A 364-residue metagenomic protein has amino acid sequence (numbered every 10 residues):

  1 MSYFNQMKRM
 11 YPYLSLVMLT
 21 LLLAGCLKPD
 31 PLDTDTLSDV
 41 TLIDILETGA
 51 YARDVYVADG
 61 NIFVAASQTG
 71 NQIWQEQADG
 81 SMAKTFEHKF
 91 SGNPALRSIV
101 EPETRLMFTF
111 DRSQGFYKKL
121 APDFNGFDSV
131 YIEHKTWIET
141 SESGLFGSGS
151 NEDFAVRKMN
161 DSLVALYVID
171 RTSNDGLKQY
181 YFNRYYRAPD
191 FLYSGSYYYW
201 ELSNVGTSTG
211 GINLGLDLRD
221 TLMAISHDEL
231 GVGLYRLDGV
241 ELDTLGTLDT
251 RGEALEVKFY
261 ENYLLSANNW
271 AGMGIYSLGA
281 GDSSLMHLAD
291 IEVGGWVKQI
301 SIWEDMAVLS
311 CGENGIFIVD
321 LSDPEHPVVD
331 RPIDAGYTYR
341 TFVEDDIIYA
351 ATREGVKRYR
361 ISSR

Functional and structural regions predicted by a protein language model:
L22-G25: C-terminal motif of bacterial Sec signal peptides marking the signal peptidase cleavage site
P29-G49: A short helix->beta-strand "capping" segment at the edge of beta-propeller domains
T41-E47, A83-K89, D128-L145, F191-T207 (+3 more regions): A short beta-strand motif characteristic of beta-propeller blades
D44-N71: Beta-strand-rich domains and repeat architectures in extracellular enzymes and scaffolds, especially beta-propellers
A50-Y56, N93-P102, G144-K158, G210-L218 (+3 more regions): Repeated scaffold domains used in trafficking and secretory/extracellular systems, primarily beta-propellers
Q68-N71, S113-F116, T172-G176, E229-V232 (+3 more regions): Loop/turn residues immediately N-terminal
E76-G80, A121-N125, N183-A188, R236-V240 (+3 more regions): Short loop/turn segments that connect beta-strands within beta-propeller blades
D334-R364: Blade-level signature of beta-propeller repeat domains, shared across WD40, Kelch, NHL, RCC1 and BNR/Asp-box propellers
